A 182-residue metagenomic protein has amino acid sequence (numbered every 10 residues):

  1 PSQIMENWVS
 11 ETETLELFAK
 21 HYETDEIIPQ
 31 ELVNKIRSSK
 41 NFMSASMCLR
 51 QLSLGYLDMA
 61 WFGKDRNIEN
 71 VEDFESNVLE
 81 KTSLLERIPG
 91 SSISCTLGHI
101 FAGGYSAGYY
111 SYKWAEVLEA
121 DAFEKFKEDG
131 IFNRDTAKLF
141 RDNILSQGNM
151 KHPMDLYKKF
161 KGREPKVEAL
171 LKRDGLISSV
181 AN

Functional and structural regions predicted by a protein language model:
P1-N182: Cation-handling catalytic/transport regions enriched in His/Asp/Glu
